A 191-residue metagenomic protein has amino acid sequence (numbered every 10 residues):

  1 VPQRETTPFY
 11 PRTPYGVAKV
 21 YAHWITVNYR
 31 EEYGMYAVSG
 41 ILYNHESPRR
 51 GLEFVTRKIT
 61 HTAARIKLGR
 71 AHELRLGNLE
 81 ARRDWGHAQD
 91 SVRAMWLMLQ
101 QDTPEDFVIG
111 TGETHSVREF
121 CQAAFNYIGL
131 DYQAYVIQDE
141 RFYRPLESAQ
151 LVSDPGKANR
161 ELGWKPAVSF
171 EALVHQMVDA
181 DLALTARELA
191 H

Functional and structural regions predicted by a protein language model:
V1-S39, E46-R50: Catalytic helix-loop patch of NAD(P)-dependent Rossmann-fold dehydrogenases
G16, A22, R30, G34-A37 (+5 more regions): Compositionally biased, intrinsically disordered low-complexity regions enriched in proline and serine
S39-L42, G77: Short beta-strands and strand-loop turn motifs
Y43-E46, R82: A short, flexible beta-alpha/helix-coil linker loop
R50-H191: C-terminal substrate-binding subdomain of Rossmann-fold SDR/epimerase-dehydratase oxidoreductases
